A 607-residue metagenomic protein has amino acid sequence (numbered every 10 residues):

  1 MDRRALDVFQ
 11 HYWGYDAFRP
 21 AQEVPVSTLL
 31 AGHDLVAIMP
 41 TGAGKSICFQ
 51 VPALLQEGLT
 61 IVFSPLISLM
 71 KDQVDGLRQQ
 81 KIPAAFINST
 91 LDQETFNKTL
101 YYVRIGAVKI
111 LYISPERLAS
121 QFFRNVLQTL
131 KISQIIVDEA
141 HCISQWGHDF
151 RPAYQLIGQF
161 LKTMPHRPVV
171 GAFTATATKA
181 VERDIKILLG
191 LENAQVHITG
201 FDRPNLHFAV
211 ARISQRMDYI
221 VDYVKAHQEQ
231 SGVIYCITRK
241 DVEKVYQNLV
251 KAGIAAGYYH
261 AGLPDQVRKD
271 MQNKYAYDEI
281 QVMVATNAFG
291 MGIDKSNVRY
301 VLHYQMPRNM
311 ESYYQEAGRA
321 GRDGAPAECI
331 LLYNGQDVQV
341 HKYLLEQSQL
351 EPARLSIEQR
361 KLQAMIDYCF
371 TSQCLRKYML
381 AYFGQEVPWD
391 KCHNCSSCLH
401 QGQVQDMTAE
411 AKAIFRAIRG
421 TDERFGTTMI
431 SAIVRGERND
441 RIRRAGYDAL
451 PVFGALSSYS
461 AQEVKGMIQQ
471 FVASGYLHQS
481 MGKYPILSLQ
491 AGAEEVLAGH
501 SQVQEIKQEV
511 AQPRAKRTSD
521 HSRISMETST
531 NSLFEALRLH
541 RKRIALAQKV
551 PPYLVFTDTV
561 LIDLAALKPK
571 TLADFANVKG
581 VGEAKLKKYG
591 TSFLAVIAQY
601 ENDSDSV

Functional and structural regions predicted by a protein language model:
M1-A5, I357-Q359, K377, P388-V607: Accessory DNA-binding and partner-docking regions appended to nucleic-acid-acting proteins, especially the terminal
M1-Y12, D16, P20, V24-S46 (+4 more regions): Helicase motor core with emphasis on the C-terminal RecA-like subdomain
L29, V224, Y275, C369 (+2 more regions): Short helix-to-turn junction characteristic of helix-turn-helix DNA-binding domains, especially the helix
H166, Q228, S372, E423 (+1 more regions): Flexible coil/turn residues that form the inter-helical turn or adjacent wing/linker of helix-turn-helix
A353-F383: Short, charged low-complexity linear segments at domain edges
